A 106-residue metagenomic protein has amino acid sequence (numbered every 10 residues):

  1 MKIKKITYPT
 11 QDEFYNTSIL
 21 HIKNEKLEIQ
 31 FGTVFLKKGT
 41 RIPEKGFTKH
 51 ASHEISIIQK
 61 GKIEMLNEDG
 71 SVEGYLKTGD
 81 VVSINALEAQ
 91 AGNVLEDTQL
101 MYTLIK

Functional and structural regions predicted by a protein language model:
M1-Q30, P43-K45: A short, N-terminal "cap"/entry segment at the start of jelly-roll beta-barrel domains of the cupin/DSBH fold
G32-H50: Conserved short histidine dyad/triad with adjacent acidic residue
R41-I42, V81-V82, A86-A91: Histidine-centered metal-chelating micro-motifs
A51-L66: Glycine- and acidic-residue-biased ligand/ion/polar-headgroup-sensing regions
L66-E68, N93: A generic structural motif
D69-A86: Short acidic-glycine-tyrosine-enriched beta hairpin
A86-K106: Ligand-binding loop in jelly-roll beta-barrel domains
